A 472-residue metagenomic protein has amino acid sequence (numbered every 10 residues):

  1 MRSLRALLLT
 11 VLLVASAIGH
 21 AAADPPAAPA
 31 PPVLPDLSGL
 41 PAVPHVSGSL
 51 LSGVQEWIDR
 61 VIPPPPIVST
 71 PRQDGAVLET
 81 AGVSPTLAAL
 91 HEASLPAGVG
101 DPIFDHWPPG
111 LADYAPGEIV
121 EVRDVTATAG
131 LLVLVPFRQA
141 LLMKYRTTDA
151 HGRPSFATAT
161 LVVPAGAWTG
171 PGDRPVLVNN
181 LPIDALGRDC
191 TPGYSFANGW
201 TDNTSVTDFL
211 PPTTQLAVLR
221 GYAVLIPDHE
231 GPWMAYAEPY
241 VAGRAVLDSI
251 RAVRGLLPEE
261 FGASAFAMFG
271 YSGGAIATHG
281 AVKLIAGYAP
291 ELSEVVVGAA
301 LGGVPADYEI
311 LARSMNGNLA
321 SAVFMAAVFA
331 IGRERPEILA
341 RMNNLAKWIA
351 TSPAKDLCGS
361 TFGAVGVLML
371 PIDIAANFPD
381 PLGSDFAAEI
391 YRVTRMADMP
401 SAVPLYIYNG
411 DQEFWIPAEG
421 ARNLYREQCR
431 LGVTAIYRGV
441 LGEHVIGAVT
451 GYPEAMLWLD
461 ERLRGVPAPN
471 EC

Functional and structural regions predicted by a protein language model:
M1-P25: Secretory targeting and sorting signals
P41-A112, G302-D398: Accessory cap/linker subdomain of secreted extracellular hydrolases
T126-V176: N-terminal cap/lid segment of alpha/beta-hydrolase-fold proteins
T158-T160, G172-A185, D189-S195: Short beta-strand element of the alpha/beta-hydrolase
F209-P212, Y236-P258, K283: Alpha/beta-hydrolase active-site loop
R251-A322: Primarily recognizes the serine-hydrolase "nucleophile elbow" in alpha/beta-hydrolase and SGNH/GDSL folds
S401, Y406-E413: Short beta-strand/loop motif that positions the catalytic acidic residue of the alpha/beta-hydrolase fold
F414-G420, G447: Conserved alpha/beta-hydrolase "acid-adjacent" motif
